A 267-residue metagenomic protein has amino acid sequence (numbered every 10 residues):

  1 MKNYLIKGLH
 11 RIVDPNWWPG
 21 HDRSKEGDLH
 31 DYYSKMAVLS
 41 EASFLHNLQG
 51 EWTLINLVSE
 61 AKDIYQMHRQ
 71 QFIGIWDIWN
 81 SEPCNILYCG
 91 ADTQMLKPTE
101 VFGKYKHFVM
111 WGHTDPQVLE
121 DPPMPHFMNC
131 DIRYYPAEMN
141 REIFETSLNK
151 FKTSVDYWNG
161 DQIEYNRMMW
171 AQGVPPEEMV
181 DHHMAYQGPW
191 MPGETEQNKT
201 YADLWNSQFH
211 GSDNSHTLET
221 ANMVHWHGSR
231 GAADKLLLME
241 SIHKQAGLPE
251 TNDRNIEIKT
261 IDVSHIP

Functional and structural regions predicted by a protein language model:
M1-C84, E138, T251-N252, E257-P267: N-terminal anchoring/stem segment of glycosyltransferases
L5, T53-N56, L87-G90, M110 (+2 more regions): A structural signal for short, well-ordered beta-strand segments and their strand-loop junctions that often border
K7-H10, G112, H225: Short beta-strand/turn micro-motifs composed of small residues that flank or help shape donor/cofactor-binding pockets
D14-N16, K62, M95-P98, G103 (+4 more regions): Short catalytic/ligand-binding loop motif for oxyanion handling, primarily in non-cytosolic enzymes, centered on
S34-E41, H68, H126, W158-Q162 (+1 more regions): A structural signal for well-ordered alpha-helical scaffolds and beta->alpha junctions
E41-L45, I75-W79, T99-F102, Y165-N166 (+1 more regions): Short amphipathic alpha-helical segments and helix-helix/interface helices
M67-F127, R133-E142: GT-A fold catalytic core of metal-dependent nucleotide-sugar glycosyltransferases, centered on the diacidic
I132-P267: Catalytic core and acceptor-binding pocket of nucleotide-sugar-dependent glycosyltransferases
